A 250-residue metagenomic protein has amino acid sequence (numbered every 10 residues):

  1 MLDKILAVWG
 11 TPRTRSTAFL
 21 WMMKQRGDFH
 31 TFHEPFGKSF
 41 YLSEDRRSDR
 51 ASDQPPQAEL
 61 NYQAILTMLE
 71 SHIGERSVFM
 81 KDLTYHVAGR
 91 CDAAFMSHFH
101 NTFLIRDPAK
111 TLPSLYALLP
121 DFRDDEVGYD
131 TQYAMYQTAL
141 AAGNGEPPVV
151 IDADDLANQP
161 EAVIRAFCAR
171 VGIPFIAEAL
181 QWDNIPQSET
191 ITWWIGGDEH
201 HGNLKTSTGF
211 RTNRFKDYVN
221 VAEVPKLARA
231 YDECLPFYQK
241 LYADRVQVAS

Functional and structural regions predicted by a protein language model:
M1-D3, I176-S250: PAPS-dependent sulfotransferases, especially Golgi type II membrane carbohydrate sulfotransferases
M1-I73: PAPS-dependent sulfotransferase catalytic core
L2-D3, I73-R76, H98-F99, E146: A general structural motif
T31, V78-M80: Short hydrophobic-aromatic micro-motifs
S39-Y41, T111, I185: Generic structural signal for helix capping and beta-alpha/helix-loop junctions
Q57-L66, Y133-Y136, G202-R211: Short, basic, helix/turn surface patches
Q57-N61, E75, L83-T84, D124-T131 (+3 more regions): Soluble or luminal CAZymes and related metallo-dependent hydrolases
M80-E178, T192-G202: PAPS-dependent sulfotransferase catalytic domain
